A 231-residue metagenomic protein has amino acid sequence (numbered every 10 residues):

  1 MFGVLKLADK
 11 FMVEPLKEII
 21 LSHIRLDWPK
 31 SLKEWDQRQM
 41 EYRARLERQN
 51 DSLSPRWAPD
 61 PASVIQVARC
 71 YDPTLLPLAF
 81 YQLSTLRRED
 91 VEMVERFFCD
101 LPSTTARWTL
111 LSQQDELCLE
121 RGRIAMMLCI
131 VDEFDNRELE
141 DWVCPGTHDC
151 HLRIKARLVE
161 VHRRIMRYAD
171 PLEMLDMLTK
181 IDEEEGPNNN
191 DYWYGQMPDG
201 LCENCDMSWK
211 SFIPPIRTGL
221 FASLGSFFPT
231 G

Functional and structural regions predicted by a protein language model:
G3-H23, S63-Q82: A structural feature that tracks compact, well-ordered secondary-structure segments with a strong bias toward
I24-W28: Long, well-ordered core segments of solenoidal/helical folds
P29-G231: Acidic, serine/threonine- and proline-rich low-complexity regulatory tracts
